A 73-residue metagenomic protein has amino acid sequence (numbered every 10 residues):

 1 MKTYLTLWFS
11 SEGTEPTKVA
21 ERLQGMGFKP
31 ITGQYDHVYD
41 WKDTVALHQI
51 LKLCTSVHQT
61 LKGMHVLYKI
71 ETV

Functional and structural regions predicted by a protein language model:
M1-Y4, S10-V73: Long, contiguous binding/interaction regions
